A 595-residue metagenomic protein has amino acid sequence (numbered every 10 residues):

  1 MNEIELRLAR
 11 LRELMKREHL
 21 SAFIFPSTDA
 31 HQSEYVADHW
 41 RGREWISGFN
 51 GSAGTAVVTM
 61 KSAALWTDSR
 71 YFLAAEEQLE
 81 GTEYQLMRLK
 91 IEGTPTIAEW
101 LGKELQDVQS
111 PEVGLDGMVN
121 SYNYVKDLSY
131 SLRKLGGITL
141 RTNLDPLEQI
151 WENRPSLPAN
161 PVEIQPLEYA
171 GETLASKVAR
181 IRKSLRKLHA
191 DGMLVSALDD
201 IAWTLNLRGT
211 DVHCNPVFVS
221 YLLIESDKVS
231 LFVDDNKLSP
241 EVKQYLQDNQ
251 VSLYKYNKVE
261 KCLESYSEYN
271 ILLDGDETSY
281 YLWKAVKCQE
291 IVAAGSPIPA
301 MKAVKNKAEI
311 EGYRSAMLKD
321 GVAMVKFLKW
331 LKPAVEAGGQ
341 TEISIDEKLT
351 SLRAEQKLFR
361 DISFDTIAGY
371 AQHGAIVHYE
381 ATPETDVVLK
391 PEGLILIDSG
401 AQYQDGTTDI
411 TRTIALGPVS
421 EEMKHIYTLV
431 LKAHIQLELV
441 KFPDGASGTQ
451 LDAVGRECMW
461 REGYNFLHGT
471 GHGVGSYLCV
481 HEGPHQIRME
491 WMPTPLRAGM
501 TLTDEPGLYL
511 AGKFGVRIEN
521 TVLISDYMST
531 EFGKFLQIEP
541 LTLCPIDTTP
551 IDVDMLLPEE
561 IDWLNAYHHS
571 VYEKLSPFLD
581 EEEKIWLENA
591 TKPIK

Functional and structural regions predicted by a protein language model:
M1-K595: Active-site neighborhoods and metal-handling regions in enzymes and metal-associated proteins
